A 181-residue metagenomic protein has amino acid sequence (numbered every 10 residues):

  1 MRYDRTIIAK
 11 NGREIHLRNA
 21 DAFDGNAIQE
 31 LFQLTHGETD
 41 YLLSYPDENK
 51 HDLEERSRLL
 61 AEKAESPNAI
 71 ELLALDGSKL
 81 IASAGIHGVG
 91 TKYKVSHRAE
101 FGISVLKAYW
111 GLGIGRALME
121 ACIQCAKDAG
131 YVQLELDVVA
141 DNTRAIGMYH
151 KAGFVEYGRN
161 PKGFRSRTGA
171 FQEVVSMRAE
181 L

Functional and structural regions predicted by a protein language model:
M1-N11: Short acidic N-proximal helix/loop "leader" segments that mark the beginning of a domain or an inter-domain linker
N11, E30-D47: Helix-loop element at the rim of GNAT/NAT acetyltransferase active sites that forms part of the acceptor-substrate
I15-A27: A short beta-loop-alpha structural element at the N-terminal edge of CoA-dependent acyl/N-acetyltransferase catalytic
A20, V105, V138: Hydrophobic adenine-recognition pocket in adenosine-nucleotide-binding enzymes
E48-A108, E180: Acetyl-CoA-dependent GNAT
Y109, G113-A121: Conserved acetyl-CoA pyrophosphate-binding loop and the N-cap/start of the following alpha-helix in GNAT-like
M119, A126-D137: Conserved GNAT acetyl-CoA-binding A-motif
E135-V138, H150, V155-Q172: Conserved catalytic-core motifs of GNAT/GCN5-like acyltransferases
